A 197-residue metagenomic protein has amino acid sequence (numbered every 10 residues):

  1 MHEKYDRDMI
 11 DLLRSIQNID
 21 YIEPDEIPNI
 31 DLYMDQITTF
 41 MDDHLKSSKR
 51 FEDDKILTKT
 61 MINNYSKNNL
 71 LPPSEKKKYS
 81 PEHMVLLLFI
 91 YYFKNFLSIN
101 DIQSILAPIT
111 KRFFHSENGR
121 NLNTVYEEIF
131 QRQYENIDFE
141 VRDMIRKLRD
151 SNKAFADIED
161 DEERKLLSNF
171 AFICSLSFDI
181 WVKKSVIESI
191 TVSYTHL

Functional and structural regions predicted by a protein language model:
H2-K111: Basic helix-turn-helix/winged-helix DNA-binding cores and closely related short helical interaction motifs
L86-N95, N169-I190: Short, hydrophobic/amphipathic alpha-helical patches that form generic packing surfaces within helical domains
S104-I105, I109-W181: Exposed, interaction-prone assembly regions rather than primary DNA-binding/catalytic cores
T195-H196: Conserved small/polar residues in nucleotide/adenosyl-binding loops
